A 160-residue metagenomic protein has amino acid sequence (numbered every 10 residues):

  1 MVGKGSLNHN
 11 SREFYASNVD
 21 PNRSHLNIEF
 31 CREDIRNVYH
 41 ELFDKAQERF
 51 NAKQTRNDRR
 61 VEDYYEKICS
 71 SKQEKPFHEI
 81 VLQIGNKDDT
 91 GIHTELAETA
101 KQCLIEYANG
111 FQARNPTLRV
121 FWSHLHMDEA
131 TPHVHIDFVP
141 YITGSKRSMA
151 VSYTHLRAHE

Functional and structural regions predicted by a protein language model:
M1-R59: DNA replication initiation on ssDNA origins
T55, G91-R119: A short, contiguous, amphipathic alpha-helix enriched in charged residues
I68-F77: Short glycine/proline-enriched loop/turn "hinge" motifs that connect secondary-structure elements and lie
F77-K87: Active-site-flanking beta-strand signature of metal-NTP-handling nucleotidyl enzymes and homologous cyclase-like
H124-T131: A short beta-turn/loop motif at secondary-structure boundaries
T131-F138: Conserved N-terminal glycine/acidic-rich loop preference
Y141-R147: Short, charged/polar, Gly/Pro-enriched secondary-structure boundary elements
T154-E160: Conserved small/polar residues in nucleotide/adenosyl-binding loops
